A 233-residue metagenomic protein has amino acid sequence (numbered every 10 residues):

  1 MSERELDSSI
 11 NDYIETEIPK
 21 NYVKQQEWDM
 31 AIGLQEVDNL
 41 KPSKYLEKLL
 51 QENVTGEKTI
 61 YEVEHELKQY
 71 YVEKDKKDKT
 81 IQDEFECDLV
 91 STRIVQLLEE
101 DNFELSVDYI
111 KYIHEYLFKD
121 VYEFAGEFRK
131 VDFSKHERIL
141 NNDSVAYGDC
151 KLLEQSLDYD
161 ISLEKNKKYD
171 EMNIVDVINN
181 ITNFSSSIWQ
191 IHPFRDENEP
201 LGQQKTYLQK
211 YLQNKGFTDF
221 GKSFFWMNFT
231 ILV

Functional and structural regions predicted by a protein language model:
M1-V233: FIC/Doc superfamily catalytic core
